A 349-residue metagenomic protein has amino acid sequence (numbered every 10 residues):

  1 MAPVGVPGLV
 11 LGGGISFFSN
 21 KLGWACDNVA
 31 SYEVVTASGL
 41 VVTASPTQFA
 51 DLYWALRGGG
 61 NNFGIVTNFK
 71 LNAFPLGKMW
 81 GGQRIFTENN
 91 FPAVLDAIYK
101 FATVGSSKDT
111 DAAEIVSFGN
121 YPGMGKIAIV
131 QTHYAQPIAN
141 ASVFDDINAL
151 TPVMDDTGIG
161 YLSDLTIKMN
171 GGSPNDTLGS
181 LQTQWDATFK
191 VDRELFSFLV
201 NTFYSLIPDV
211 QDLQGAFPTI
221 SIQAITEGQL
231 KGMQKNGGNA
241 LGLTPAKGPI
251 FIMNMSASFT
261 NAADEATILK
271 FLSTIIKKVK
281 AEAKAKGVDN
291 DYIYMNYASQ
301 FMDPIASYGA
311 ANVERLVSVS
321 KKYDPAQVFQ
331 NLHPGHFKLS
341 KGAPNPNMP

Functional and structural regions predicted by a protein language model:
M1-P349: Soluble FAD-dependent oxygen oxidases
